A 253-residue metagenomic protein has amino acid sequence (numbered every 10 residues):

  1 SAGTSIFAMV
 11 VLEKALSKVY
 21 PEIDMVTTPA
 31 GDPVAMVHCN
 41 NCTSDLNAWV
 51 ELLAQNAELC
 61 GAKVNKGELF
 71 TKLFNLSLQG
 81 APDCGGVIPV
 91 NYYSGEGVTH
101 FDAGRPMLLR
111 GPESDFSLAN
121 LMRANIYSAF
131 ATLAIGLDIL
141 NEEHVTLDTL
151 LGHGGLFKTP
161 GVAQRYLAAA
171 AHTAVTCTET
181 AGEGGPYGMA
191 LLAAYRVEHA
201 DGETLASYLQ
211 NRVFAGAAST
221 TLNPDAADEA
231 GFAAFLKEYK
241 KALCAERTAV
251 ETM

Functional and structural regions predicted by a protein language model:
S1-M253: Active-site core segments that coordinate phosphate-bearing ligands/cofactors across diverse enzyme families
